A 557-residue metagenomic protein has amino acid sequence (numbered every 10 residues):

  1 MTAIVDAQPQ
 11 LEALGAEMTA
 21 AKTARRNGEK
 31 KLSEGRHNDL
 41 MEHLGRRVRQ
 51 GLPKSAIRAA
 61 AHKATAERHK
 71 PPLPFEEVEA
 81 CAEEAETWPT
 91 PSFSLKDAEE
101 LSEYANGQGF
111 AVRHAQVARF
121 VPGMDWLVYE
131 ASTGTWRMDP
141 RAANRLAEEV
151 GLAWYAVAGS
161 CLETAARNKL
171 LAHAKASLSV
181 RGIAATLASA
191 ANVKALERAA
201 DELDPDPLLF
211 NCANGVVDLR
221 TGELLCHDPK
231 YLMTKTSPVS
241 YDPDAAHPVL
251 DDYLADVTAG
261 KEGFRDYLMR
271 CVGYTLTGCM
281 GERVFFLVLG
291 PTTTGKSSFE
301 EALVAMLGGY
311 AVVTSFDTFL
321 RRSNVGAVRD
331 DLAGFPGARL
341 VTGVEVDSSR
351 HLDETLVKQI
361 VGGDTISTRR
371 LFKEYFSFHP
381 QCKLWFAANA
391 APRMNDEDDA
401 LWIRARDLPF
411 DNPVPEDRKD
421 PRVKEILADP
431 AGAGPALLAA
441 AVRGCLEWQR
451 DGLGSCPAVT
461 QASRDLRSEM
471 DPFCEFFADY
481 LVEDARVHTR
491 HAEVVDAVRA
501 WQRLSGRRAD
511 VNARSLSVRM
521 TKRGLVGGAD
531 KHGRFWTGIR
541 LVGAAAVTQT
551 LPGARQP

Functional and structural regions predicted by a protein language model:
M1-L95, M124-G159, A478: Modules that initiate DNA replication and primer synthesis
S92-D125, Y155, G159-T294, S298-P557: Feature primarily recognizes SF3-like P-loop helicase cores of small DNA viruses
